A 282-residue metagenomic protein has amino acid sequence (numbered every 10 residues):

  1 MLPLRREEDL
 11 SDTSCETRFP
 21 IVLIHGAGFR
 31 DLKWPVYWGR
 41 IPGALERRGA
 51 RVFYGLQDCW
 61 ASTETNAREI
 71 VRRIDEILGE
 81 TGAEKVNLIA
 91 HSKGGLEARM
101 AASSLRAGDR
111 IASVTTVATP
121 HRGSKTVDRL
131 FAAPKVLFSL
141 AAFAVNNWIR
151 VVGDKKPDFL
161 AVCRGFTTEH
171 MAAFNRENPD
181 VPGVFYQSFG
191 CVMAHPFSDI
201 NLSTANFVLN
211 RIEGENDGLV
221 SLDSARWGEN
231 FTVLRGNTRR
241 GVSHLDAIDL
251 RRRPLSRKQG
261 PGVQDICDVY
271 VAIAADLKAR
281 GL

Functional and structural regions predicted by a protein language model:
M1-E7: Short coil-to-helix leader/linker segments, especially the first N-terminal amphipathic alpha-helix with its helix
E8-E16, E177-N178: Short boundary motifs at domain starts and secondary-structure transition points
T13-V86: Active-site catalytic motif of lipid deacylating hydrolases and related acyltransferases
V22, F53, T115, Q187-F189 (+1 more regions): Hydrophobic/aromatic beta-strand patches that form the interior of the parallel beta-sheet core in alpha/beta enzyme
H25, V52, A67-M171, D217: Serine-dependent carboxylesterase/thioesterase catalytic core of lipase-like alpha/beta-hydrolase/SGNH enzymes
R30-L32, S62, L96-E97, R122-T126 (+3 more regions): Short catalytic/ligand-binding loop motif for oxyanion handling, primarily in non-cytosolic enzymes, centered on
N147-L202: Hydrophobic, aromatic-enriched interface-forming segments
P179-L282: C-terminal catalytic-base region of ester-bond hydrolases, centering on the histidine of the charge-relay
